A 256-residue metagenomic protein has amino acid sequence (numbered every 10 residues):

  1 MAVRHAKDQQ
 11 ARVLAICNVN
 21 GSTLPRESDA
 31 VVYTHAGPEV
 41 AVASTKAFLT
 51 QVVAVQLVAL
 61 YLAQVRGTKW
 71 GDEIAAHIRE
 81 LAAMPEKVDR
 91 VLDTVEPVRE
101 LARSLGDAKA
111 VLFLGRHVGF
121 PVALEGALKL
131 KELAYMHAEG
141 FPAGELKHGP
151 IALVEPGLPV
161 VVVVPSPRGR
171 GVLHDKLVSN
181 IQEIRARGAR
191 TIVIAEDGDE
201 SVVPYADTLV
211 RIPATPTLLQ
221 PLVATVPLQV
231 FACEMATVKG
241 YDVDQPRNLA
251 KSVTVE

Functional and structural regions predicted by a protein language model:
M1-E256: A SIS-like phosphosugar-recognition module
